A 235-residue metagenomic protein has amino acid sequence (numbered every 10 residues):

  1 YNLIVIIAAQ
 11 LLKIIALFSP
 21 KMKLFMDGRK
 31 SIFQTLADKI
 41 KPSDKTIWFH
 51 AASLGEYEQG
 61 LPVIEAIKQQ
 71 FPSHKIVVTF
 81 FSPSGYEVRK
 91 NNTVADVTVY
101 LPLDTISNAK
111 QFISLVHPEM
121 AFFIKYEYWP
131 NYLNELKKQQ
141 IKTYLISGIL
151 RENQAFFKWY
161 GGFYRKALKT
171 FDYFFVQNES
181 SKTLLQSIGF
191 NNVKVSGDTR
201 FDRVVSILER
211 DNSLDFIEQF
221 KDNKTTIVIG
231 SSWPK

Functional and structural regions predicted by a protein language model:
Y1-I15, S19: Membrane-interacting alpha-helical segments
K13, L17-T35, K39-L208, W233: Active-site and donor-binding regions of nucleotide-sugar-utilizing enzymes
P42-W48, F220-V228: Charged active-site motifs of nucleotide-sugar-dependent glycosyltransferases
F112, F216-Q219: CheY-like receiver
K166-A167, Q219-K221: Solvent-exposed alpha-helices and their adjacent loops that cap or buttress functional pockets in soluble metabolic
F201-V205, E218, V228: Inter-lobe coupling/hinge segments of SF2-like helicase ATPases
N212: PRPP/pyrophosphate-binding module of the type I phosphoribosyltransferase fold
I227, W233-K235: Short, intrinsically disordered, charge-balanced linker/junction segments flanking boundaries in proteins
